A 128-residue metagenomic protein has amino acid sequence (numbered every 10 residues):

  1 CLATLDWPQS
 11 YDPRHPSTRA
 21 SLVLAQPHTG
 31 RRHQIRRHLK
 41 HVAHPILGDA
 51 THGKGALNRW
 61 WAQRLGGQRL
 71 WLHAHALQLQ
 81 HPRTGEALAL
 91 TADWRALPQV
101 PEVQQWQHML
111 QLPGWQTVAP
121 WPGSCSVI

Functional and structural regions predicted by a protein language model:
C1-I128: RNA pseudouridine synthases
